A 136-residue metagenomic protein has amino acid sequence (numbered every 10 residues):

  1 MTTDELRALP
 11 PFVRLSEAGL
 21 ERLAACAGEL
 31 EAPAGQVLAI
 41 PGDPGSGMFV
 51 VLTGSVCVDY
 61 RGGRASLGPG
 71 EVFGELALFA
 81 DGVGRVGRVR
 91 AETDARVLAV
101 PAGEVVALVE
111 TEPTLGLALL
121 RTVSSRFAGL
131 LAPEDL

Functional and structural regions predicted by a protein language model:
M1-E29, P33, L78, D135: Cyclic nucleotide-binding regulatory module and flanking cytosolic helices
T2, A18-R22, G84-G87, G103-L136: A small-molecule sensor/coupling module
P11, Q36-D94, L120, R126: Cyclic nucleotide-binding regulatory domains
L30-A32, L67, V100: Hydrophobic residues at beta-strand termini and immediately following loops that shape nucleotide-binding pockets
A95-E104: A short hydrophobic beta-strand segment most commonly corresponding to one strand of the jelly-roll/cupin
